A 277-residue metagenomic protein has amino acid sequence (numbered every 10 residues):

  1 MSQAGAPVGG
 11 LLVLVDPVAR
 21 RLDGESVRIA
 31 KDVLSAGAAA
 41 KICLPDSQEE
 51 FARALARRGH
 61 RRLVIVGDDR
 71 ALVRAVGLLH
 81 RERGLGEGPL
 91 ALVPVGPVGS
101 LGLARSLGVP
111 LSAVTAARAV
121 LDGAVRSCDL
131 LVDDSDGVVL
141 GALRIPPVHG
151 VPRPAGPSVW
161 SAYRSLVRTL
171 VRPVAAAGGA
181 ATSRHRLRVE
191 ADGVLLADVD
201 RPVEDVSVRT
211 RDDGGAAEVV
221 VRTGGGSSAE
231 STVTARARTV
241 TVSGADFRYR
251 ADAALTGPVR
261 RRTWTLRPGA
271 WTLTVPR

Functional and structural regions predicted by a protein language model:
M1-V66, V114-T115, L273: ATP/NTP phosphate-donor binding region
V8-G9, G59-R61, L85-G88, R126 (+3 more regions): Short coil/turn connectors at secondary-structure junctions
A19-L22, V66-L72, P94-S100: Gly/Ser/Thr-rich loops at beta-strand to alpha-helix junctions that form or flank small-molecule/cofactor-binding
S26-V27, V76-L78, R105: Short amphipathic alpha-helical segments
R58, G123-V125, A180, V233-A235 (+1 more regions): Short solvent-exposed loop/turn micro-motifs enriched in small/polar/acidic residues
R70-G84: Short Gly/Thr/Asp-enriched flexible loops that form oxyanion-binding sites at enzyme active sites
G84-G215: Catalytic core of DAGKc-family lipid kinases
D200-R277: ATP/nucleoside-binding phosphotransfer catalytic cores, i.e., glycine-rich phosphate-binding loops
